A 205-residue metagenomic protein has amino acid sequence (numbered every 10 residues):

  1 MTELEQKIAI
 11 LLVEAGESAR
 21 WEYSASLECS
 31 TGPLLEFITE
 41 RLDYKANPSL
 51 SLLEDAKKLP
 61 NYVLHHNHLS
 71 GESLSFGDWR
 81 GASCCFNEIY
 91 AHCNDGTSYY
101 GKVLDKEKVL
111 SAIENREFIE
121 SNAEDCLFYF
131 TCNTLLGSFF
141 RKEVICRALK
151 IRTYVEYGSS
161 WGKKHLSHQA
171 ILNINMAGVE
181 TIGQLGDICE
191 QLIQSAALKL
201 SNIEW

Functional and structural regions predicted by a protein language model:
M1-K58, E124-Q191, L198, N202-W205: Glycine-rich short-loop/terminal segments
E22-S24, Y62, N87: Residue-level detector of short, conserved catalytic/binding motifs and their immediate flanks
G32-L35, E72, G96-Y100: Short, surface-exposed beta-strand/loop "edge" segments at domain boundaries and coil↔beta transitions
P33, H65-H68, K102-L104: Broad hydrophobic/π-residue packing in well-ordered secondary structure
I38-C85, N94: Short HxH-centered metal-ligating active-site micro-motif
W79-G81, F86-Y129: Long, charge-dense
